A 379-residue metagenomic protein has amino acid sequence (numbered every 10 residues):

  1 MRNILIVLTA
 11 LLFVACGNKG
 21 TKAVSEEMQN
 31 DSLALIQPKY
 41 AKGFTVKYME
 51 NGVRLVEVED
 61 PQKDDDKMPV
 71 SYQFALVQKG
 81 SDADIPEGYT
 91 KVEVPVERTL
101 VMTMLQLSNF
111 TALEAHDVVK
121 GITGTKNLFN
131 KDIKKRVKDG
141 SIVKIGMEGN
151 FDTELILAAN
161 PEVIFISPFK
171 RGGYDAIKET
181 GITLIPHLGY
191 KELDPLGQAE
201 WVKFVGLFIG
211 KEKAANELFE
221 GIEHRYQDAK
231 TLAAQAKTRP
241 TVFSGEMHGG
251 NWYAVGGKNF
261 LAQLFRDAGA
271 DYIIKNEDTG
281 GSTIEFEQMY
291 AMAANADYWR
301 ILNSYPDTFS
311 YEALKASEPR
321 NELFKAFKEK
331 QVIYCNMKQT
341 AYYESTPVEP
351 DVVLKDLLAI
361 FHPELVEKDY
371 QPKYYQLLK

Functional and structural regions predicted by a protein language model:
R2-V7: Sec-dependent signal peptide recognition, specifically the positively charged N-region followed immediately by
L12-A15: C-terminal motif of bacterial Sec signal peptides marking the signal peptidase cleavage site
G17-S32: Short, low-complexity, disordered segments immediately C-terminal to signal peptides in bacterial exported proteins
Y40-K47: Short edge beta-strands and adjacent beta->alpha junctions
V53-D60, Y253-A254: Generic recognition of long tandem-repeat/solenoid scaffolds
V58, D64-L157: A short, structured surface patch at a secondary-structure boundary
Q73-V77, T340, E349-K379: Conserved C-terminal helix/tail region of periplasmic/extracytoplasmic solute-binding proteins
N127-L196, E200-K203, L207-V348, Y374-K379: Binding-cleft/active-site segments that stabilize strongly anionic ligands or cofactors
